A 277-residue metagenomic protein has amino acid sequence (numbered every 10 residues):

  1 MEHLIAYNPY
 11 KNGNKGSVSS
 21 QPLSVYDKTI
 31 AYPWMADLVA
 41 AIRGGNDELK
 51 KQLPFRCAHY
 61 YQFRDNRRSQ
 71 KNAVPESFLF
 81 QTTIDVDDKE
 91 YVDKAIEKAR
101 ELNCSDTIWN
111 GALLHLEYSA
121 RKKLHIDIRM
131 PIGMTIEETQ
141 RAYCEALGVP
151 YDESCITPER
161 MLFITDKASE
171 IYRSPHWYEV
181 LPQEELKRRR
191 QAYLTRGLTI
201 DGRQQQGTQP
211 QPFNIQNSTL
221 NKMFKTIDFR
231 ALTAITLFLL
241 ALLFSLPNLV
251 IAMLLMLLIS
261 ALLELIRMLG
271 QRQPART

Functional and structural regions predicted by a protein language model:
M1-F80: DNA replication initiation on ssDNA origins
H3-N12, R68-E90, M130-I215, T219: DNA replication initiation modules
L114-R121, D152-T157: Short beta-strand
T219-A234: Juxtamembrane interface helix immediately N-terminal to a transmembrane segment
L232-L242: Hydrophobic, membrane-inserted alpha-helices
L243-A252: Transmembrane helix interruption/hinge and helix-loop junction motifs
M256-R267: Alpha-helical transmembrane segments and their membrane-interface exit regions
R272-T277: Short, charged juxtamembrane terminal tails flanking transmembrane helices
